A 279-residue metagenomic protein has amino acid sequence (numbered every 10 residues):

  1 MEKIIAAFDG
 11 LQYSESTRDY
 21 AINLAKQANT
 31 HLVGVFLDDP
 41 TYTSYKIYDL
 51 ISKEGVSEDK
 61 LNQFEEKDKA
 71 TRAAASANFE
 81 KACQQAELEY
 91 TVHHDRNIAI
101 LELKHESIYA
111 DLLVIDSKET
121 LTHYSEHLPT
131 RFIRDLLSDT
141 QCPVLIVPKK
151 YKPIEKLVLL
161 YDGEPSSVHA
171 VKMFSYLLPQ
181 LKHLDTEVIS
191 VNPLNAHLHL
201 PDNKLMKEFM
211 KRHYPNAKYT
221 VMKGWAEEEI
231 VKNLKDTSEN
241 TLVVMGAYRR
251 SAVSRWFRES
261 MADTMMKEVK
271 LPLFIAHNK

Functional and structural regions predicted by a protein language model:
M1-D59, D139, K152-V221, T237-N240: Small/aliphatic-rich secondary-structure junction motif
S14, V92, I100-K150, L234-T237 (+1 more regions): Gly/Ser-rich helix-loop-strand patches that form or flank binding pockets for ribonucleotide-derived cofactors
L24, A82, E102-E106, E229 (+1 more regions): CheY-like receiver
V56-A73: A short acidic, glycine-rich active-site loop that binds or catalyzes chemistry on phosphate/adenosine moieties
C83-T91, H213-K218: A short helix-to-beta-strand connector/capping loop
H94-L101, M222-E227: Charged docking surfaces used in two-component/phosphorelay signaling
